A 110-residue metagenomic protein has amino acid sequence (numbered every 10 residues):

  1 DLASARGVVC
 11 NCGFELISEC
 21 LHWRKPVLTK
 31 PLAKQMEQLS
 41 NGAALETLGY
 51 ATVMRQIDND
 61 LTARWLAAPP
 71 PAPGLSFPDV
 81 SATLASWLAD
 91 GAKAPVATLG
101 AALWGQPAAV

Functional and structural regions predicted by a protein language model:
D1-S40: A donor-sugar binding/catalytic signature common to diverse glycosyltransferases and related nucleotide-sugar
A3, A43, T47, A82 (+1 more regions): Replace "anionic and nucleotidyl ligands
V8, A51, P71-A72: A general structural signal for well-ordered secondary-structure junctions
C12-E15, Q56-D60, D79: Short beta->alpha linker loops
P26-A67: Nucleotide-sugar donor-binding patch of glycosyltransferase catalytic domains
A63-V110: C-terminal amphipathic helix plus adjacent low-complexity, charged tail appended to glycosyltransferase catalytic
